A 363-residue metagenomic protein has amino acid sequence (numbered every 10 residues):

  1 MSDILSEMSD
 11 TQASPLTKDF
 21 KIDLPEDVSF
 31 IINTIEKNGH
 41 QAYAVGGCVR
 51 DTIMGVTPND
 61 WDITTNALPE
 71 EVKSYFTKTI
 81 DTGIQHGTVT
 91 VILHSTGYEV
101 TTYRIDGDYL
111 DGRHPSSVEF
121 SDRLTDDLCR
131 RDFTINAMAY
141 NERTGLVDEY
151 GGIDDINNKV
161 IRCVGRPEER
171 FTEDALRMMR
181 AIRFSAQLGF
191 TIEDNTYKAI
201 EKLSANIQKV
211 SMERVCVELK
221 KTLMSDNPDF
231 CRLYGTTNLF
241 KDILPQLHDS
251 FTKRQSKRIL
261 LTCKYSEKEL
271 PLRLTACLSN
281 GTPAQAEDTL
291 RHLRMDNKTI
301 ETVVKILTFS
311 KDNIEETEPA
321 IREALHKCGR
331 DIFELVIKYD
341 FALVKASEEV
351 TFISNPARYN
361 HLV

Functional and structural regions predicted by a protein language model:
M1-V363: Catalytic cores of the polymerase beta-like nucleotidyltransferase superfamily and closely associated nucleotide
